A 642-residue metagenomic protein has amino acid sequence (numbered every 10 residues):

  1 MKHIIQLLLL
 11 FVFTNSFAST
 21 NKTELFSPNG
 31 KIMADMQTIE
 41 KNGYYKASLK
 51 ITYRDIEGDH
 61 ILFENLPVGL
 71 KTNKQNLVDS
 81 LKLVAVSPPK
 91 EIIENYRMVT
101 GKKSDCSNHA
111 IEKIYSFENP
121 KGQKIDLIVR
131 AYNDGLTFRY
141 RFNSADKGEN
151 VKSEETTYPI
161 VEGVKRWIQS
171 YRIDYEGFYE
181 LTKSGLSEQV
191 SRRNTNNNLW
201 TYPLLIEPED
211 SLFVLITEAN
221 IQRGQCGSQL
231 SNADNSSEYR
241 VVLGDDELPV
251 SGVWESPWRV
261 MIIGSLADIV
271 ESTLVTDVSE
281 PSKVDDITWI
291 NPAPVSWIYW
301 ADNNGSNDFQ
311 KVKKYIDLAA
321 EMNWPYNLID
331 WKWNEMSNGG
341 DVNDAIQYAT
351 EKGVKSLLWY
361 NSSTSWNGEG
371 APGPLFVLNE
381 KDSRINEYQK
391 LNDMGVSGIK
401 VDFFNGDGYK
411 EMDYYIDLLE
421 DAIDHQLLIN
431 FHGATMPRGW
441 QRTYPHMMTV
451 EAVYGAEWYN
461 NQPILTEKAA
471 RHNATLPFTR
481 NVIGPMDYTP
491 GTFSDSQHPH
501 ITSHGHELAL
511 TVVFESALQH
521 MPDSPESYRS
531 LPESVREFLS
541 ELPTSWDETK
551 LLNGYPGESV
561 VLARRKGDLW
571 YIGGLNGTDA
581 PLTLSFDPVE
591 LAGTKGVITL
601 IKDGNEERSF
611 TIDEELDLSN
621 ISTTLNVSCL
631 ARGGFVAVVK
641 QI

Functional and structural regions predicted by a protein language model:
K2-L10: Sec-dependent signal peptide recognition, specifically the positively charged N-region followed immediately by
K22-V275, E607-S609: N-terminal accessory beta-strand-rich subdomains and adjacent acidic, glycine-rich linkers that precede catalytic cores
K102-S107, F538-L562: Edge strands and adjacent loops of beta-rich recognition modules
S251-Y326: An acidic-aromatic substrate-binding cleft motif
K332-S503: Aromatic- and carboxylate-enriched substrate-binding clefts and catalytic-loop regions of carbohydrate-active enzymes
G505-L551: Catalytic cores of secreted or luminal carbohydrate-active enzymes
Y555-A592, F635-V636: Carbohydrate-binding surface patches
E615-I642: C-terminal beta-strand-rich structural cap/linker in extracellular carbohydrate-active enzymes
